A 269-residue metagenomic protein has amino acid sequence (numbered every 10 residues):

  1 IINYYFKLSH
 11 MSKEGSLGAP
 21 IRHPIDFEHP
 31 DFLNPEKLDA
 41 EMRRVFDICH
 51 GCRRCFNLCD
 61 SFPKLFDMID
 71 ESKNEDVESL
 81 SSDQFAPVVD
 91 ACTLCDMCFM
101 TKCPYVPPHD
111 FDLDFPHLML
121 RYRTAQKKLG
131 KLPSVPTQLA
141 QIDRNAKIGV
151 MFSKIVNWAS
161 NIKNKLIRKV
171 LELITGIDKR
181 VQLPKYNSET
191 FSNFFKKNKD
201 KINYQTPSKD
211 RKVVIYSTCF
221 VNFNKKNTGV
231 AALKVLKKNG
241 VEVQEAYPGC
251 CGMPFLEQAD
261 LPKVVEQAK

Functional and structural regions predicted by a protein language model:
Y5-C92, T101, D110-F111, A125 (+1 more regions): Ferredoxin-type iron-sulfur electron-transfer modules and their immediate structural context
A40-F46, E75-C250, P254-K269: Iron-sulfur-cluster electron-transfer modules
